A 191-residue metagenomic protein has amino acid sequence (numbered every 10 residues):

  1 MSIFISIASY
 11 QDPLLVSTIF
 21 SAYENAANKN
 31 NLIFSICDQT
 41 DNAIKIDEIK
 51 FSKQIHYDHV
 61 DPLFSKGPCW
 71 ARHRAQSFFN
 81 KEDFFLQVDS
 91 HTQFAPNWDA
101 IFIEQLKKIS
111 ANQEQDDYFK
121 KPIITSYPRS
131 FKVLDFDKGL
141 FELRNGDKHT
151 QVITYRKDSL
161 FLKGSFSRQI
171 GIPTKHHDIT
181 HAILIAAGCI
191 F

Functional and structural regions predicted by a protein language model:
M1-F191: Catalytic cores of eukaryotic secretory-pathway lumenal/extracellular enzymes that build and remodel glycoconjugates
